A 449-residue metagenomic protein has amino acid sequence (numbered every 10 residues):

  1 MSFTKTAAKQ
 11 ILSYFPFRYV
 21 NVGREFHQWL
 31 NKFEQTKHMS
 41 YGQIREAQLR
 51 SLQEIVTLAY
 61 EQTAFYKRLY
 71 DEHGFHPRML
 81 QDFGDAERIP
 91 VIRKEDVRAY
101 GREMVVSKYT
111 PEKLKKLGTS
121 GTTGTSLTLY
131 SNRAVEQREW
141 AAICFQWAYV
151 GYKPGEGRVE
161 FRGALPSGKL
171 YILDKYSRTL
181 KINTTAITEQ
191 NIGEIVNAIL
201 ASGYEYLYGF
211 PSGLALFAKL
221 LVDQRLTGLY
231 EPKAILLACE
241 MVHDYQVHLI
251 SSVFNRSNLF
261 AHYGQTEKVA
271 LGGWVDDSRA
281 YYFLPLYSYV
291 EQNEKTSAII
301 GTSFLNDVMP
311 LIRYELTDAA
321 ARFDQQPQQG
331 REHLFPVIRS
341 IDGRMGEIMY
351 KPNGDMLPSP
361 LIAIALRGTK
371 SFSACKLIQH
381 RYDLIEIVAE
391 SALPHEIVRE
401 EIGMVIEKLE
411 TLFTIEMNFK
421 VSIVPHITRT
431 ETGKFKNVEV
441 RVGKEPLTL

Functional and structural regions predicted by a protein language model:
M1-G118, G124-E139, F145-E156, A164 (+5 more regions): Nucleotide 5′-phosphate-binding alpha/beta core
E54, G163-L284: Conserved adenylate-forming
A141, E189-N191, D318: Active-site glycine-rich loop that binds ribose-phosphate moieties when present
G157-V159, I300: Conserved beta-strand elements of the Class I
R158, L259, V290, C375 (+1 more regions): Generic structural signal for residues in well-ordered beta-strands
L207, I312-I415: AMP-binding/adenylate-forming catalytic core of the ANL superfamily
V242-Q328, M345: Conserved AMP-binding/adenylate-forming
